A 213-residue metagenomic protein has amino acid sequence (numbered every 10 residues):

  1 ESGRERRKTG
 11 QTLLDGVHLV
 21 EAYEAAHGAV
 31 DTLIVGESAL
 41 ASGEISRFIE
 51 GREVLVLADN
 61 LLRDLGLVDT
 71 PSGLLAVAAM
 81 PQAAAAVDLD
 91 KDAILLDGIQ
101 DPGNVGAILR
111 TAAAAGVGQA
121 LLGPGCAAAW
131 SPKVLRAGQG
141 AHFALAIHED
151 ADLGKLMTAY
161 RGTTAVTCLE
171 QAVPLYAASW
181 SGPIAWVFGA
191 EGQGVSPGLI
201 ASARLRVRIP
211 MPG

Functional and structural regions predicted by a protein language model:
E1-P102, G125: Arg/Lys-rich RNA-binding interfaces used to dock onto structured RNA substrates
L13-L14, T32-G36, I147-E149, T163-C168 (+1 more regions): Short, hydrophobic beta-strand segments that form beta-sheet elements in well-ordered domains
A25, A79-A172: RNA substrate-binding interface of SAM-dependent RNA methyltransferases
A41-I45, A128-V134, Q193-L199: Short, glycine/polar-rich helix-capping loops at beta-to-alpha or helix-loop-helix junctions that flank or form
V54-A58, A146-H148, V207: General small-molecule cofactor/ligand-binding pocket signal
L74, A137-A141, G182-I184: Short, hinge-like loop/turn segments at secondary-structure boundaries
A165-G213: Active-site/ligand-binding-proximal alpha/beta "capping" segment
